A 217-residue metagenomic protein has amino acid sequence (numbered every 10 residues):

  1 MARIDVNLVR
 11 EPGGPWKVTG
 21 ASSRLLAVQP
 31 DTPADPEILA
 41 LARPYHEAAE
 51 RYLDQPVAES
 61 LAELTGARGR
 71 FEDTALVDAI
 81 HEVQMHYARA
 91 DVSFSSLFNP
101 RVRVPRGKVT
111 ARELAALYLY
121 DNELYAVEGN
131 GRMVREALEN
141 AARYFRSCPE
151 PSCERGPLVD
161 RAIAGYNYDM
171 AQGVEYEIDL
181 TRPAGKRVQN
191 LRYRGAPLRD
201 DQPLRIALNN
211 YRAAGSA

Functional and structural regions predicted by a protein language model:
M1-L53, A142-R146, E150, P157: Active-site-adjacent helix-turn-beta-strand microarchitecture at beta-sheet edges that either contains or buttresses
R3, K17, T74, D78-A217: Feature captures C-terminal
T19, E47-S60, A111-E113, Y211-A214: Short, compositionally biased low-complexity segments
A21, V28-T32, P36, A40-R43 (+8 more regions): A near-ubiquitous, low-amplitude feature marking generic local secondary-structure context
S22-R24, P56-A62, A126-E128: Short amphipathic
L53-A75: Glycine-rich phosphate/diphosphate-binding loops and the adjacent beta-loop-alpha structural elements that coordinate
